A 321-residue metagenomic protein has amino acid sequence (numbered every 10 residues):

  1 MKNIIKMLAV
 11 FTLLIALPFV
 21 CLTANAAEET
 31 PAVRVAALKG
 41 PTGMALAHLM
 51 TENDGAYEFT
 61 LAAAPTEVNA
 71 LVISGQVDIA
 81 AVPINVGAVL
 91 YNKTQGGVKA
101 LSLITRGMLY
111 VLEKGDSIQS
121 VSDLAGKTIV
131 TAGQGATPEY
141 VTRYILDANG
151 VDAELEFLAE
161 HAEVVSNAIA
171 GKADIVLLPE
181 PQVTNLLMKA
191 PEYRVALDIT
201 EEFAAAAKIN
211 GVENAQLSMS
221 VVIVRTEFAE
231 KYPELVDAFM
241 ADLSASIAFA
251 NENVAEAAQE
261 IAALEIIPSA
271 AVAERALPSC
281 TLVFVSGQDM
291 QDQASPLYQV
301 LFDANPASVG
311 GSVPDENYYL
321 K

Functional and structural regions predicted by a protein language model:
M1-A9: Bacterial N-terminal signal peptides that target proteins for export
A9-V20: Bacterial N-terminal signal peptides
P18-E29: Sec-dependent signal peptide cleavage junction
E28-D152, E156-L158, D174, E180 (+1 more regions): Short, glycine-/small- and polar/acidic-enriched structural segments that line small-molecule recognition paths
M50-N53, Q76, A81, Y91-T94 (+10 more regions): Sec/Tat-exported extracytoplasmic proteins
N85-V86, E160-E260: Pocket-lining segment of extracytoplasmic ligand-binding domains
A229-A304: Secondary-structure end/capping motifs
S295-K321: Conserved C-terminal helix/tail region of periplasmic/extracytoplasmic solute-binding proteins
